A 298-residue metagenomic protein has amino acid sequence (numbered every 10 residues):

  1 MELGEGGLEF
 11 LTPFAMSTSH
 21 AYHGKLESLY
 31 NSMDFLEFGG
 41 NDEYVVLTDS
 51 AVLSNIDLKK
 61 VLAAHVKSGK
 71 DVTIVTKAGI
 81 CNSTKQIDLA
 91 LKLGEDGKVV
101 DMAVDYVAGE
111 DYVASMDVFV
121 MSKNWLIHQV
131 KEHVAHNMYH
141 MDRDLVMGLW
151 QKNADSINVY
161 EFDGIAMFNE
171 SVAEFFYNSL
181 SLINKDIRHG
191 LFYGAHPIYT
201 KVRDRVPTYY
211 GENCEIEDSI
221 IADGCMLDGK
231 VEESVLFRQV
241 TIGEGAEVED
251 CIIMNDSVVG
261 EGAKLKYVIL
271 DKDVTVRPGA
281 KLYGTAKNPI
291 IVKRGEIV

Functional and structural regions predicted by a protein language model:
M1-L180, V292: Unchanged
N124, V134-V298: Left-handed beta-helix
